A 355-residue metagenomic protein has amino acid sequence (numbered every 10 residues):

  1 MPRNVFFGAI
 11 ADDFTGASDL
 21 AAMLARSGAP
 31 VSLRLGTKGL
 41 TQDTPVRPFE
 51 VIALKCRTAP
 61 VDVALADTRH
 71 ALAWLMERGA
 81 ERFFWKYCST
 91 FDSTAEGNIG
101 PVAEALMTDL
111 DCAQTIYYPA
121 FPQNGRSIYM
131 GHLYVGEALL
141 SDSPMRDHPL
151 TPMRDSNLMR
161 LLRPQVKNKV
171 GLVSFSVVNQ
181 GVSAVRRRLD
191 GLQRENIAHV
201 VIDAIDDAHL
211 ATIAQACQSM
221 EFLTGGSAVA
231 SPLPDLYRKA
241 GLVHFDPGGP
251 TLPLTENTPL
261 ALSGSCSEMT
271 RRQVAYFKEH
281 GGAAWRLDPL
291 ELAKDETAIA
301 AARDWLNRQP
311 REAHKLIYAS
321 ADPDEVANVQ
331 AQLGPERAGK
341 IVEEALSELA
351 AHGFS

Functional and structural regions predicted by a protein language model:
P2-P45, A66-T68, Y118-Q123: N-terminal basic/disordered segments at the start of proteins
R3-F6, P48, V61-A64, L72-L210: Cap/lid and interdomain-hinge subdomains that line or gate substrate/regulatory clefts in soluble alpha/beta enzymes
D13-G16, C88-G97, P122-N124, D206-A208 (+3 more regions): Gly/Ser/Thr-rich loops at beta-strand to alpha-helix junctions that form or flank small-molecule/cofactor-binding
T15, P30-F83, A313-K315, A321: Class I S-adenosyl-L-methionine
A17, V31, H70, M76 (+6 more regions): Hydrophobic alpha/beta core scaffold segments
V51-K55, K86, I116-F121, V200-I205 (+3 more regions): Short beta-strand segments
A73, L106-D111, A298-A313: Short amphipathic alpha-helices and their capping/turn segments at secondary-structure boundaries
E137-D304: Conserved, well-structured core segments that form the ligand-binding/active-site neighborhood of functional domains
